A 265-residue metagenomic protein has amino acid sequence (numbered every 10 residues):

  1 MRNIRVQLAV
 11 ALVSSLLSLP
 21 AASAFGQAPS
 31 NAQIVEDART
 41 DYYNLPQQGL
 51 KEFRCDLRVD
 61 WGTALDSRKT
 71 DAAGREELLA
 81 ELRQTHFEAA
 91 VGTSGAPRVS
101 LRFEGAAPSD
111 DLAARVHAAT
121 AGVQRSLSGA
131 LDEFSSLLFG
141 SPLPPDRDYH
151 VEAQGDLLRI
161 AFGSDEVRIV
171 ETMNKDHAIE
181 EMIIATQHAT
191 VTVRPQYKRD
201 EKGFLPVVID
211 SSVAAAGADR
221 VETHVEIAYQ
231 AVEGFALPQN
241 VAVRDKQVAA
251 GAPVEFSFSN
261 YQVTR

Functional and structural regions predicted by a protein language model:
M1-V6: N-terminal secretory signal peptides that target proteins for export/translocation
Q7-P20: Bacterial N-terminal signal peptides
A24-T63: N-terminal leader/targeting segments and the immediate start of mature chains
P46, A80, F87-G92, P145-A153 (+3 more regions): Short, exposed beta-strand/loop patches in secreted or surface proteins that constitute
F53-T85: N-terminal, post-signal-peptide region of Sec/Tat-exported proteins
L78-F139, G163, R168-V170, A185 (+1 more regions): An acidic-aromatic
S136-D165: Hydrophobic, well-structured mid-protein blocks that either form specific transmembrane helices
G155-R265: Gly/Pro-enriched, hydrophobic low-complexity segments that function as extracytoplasmic propeptides/linkers
